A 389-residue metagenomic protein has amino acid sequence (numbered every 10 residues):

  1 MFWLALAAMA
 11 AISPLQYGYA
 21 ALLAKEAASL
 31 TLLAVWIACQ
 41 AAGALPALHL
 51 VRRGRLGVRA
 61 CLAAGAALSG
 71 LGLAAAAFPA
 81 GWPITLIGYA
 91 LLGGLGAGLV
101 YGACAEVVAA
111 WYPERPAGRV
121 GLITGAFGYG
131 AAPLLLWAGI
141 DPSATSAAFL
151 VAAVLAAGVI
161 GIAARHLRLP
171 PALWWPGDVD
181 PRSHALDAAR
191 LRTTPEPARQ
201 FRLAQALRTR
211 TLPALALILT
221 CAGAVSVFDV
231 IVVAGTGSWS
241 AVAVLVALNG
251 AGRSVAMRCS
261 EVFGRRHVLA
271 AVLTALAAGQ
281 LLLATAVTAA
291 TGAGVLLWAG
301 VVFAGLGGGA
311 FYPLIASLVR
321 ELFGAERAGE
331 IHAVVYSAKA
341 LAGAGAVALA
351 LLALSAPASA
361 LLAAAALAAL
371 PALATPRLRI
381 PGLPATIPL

Functional and structural regions predicted by a protein language model:
A10, I84-L99, T220, V295-A310: Hydrophobic core of transmembrane alpha-helices in multi-pass small-molecule transporters, especially MFS/SLC-type
S13, A67-A80, A275-T291: C-terminal ends and interior cores of transmembrane alpha-helices in multi-pass membrane transporters/permeases
Y19-A24, F201-M257: Extracytoplasmic gate region of multi-pass secondary transporters
G43-V58, R253-R265, L354: Helix-to-loop junctions at the C-terminal end of transmembrane segments in multipass secondary transporters
G98-Y112, R119, A310-F323: Intracellular juxtamembrane helix-capping segments at the cytosolic ends of symmetry-related transmembrane helices
S146-H166, S359-R377: Symmetry-related core transmembrane helices of the 12-TM Major Facilitator Superfamily/SLC fold
L219, A243-L318: C-terminal transmembrane helical hairpin of 12-TM major facilitator-type secondary transporters
L322-S355: A late C-terminal transmembrane helix in Major Facilitator Superfamily
